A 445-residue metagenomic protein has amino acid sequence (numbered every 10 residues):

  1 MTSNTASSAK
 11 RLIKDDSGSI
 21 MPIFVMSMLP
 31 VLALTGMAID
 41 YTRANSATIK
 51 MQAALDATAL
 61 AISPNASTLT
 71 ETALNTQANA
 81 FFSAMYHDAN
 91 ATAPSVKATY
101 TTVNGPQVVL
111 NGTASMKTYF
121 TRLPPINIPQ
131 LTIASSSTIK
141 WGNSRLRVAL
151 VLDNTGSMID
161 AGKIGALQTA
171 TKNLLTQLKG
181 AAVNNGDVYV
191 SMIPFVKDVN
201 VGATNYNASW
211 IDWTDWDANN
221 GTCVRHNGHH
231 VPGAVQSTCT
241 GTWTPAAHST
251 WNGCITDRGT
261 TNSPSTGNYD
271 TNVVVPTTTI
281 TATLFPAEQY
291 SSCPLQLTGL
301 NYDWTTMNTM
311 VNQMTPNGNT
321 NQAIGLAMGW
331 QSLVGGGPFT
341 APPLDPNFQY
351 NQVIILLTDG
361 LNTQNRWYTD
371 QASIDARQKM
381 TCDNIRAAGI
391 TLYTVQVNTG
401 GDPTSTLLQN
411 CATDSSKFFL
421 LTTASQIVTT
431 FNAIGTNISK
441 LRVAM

Functional and structural regions predicted by a protein language model:
M1-N75, G156-I159, L392-Y393, A412: Alpha-helical assembly-interface signal, strongest on the long, hydrophobic N-terminal helix that forms
T2, N45, I49, A54-M116 (+7 more regions): Short amphipathic secondary-structure patches
A9-S27, V103-A149, M158-A161, G337-Q349: Acidic, polar low-complexity linker/tail segments
G36, D40, G142-L167, T171 (+1 more regions): MIDAS-like acidic motif and immediate structural context at the N-terminus of von Willebrand factor A/I domains
A47, S157-Y189, V196, V224-R225 (+6 more regions): …and closely analogous acidic/polar surface helices at protein-protein or active-site interfaces in A-domain-like
N65-T68, A203-A327, D414-S415, L421-S425: Short, charged loop segments at secondary-structure junctions
V151-T155, L167, F195, G329 (+3 more regions): DG-centered beta-turn motif at the end of beta-strands
L344-N351, G360-C411: VWA/integrin I-like adhesion module and closely mimicked acidic/polar interface patches used
